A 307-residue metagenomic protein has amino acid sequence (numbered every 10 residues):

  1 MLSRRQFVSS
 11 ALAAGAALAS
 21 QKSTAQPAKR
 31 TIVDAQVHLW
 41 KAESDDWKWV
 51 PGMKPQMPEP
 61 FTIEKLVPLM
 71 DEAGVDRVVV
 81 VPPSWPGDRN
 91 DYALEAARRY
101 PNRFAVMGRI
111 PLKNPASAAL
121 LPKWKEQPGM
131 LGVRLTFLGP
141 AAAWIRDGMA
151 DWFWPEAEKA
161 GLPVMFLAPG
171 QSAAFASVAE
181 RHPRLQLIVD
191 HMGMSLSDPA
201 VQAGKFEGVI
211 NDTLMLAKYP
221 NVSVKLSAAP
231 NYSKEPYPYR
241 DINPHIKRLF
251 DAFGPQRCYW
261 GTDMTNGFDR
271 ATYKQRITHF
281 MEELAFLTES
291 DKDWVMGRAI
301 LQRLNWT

Functional and structural regions predicted by a protein language model:
L2-Q21, A28-A35, P51, P55-R77 (+3 more regions): Mid-to-C-terminal alpha-helical segments outside catalytic/metal-binding sites
I32-A42, V189: Histidine-centered catalytic micro-motifs
Q36, M70, A93, A157 (+4 more regions): Conserved, mostly hydrophobic/aromatic
W40-E43, W85-D88, K113-A116, P140-A141 (+4 more regions): Active-site environment of divalent metal-dependent phosphoester hydrolases
K41-E64, L69-A73, Q127-R134, L185-Q186 (+3 more regions): Active-site gating loops and adjacent loop-to-helix segments of metal-dependent hydrolytic enzymes
T62-L66, D88-Y92, A116-L120, S172-F175 (+2 more regions): Alpha-helical scaffolding within the catalytic cores of extracellular/periplasmic polymer-degrading hydrolases
R77, P86-G170, S177, K225-A229: Active-site gating/metal-coordination segments in enzymes
L131, W144-Y259: Catalytic pocket-lining loop regions of alpha/beta-barrel enzymes, especially the amidohydrolase/enolase/GH5 lineages
